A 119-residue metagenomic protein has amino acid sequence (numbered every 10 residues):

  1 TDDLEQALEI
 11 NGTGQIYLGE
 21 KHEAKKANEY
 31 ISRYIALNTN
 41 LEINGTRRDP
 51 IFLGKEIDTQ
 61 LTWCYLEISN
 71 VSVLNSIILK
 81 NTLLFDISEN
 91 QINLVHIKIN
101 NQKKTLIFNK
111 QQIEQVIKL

Functional and structural regions predicted by a protein language model:
T1-L119: N-terminal soluble domains immediately following signal/targeting peptides that reside in extracytoplasmic
